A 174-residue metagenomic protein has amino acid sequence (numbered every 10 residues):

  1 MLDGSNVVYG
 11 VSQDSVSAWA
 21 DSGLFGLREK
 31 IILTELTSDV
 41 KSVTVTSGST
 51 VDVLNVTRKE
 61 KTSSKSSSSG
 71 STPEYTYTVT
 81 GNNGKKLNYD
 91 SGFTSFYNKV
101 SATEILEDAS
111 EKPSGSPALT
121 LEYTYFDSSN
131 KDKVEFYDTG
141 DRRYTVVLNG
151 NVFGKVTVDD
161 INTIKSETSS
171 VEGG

Functional and structural regions predicted by a protein language model:
M1-G174: Soluble, acidic/polar mature domains that operate outside membranes
